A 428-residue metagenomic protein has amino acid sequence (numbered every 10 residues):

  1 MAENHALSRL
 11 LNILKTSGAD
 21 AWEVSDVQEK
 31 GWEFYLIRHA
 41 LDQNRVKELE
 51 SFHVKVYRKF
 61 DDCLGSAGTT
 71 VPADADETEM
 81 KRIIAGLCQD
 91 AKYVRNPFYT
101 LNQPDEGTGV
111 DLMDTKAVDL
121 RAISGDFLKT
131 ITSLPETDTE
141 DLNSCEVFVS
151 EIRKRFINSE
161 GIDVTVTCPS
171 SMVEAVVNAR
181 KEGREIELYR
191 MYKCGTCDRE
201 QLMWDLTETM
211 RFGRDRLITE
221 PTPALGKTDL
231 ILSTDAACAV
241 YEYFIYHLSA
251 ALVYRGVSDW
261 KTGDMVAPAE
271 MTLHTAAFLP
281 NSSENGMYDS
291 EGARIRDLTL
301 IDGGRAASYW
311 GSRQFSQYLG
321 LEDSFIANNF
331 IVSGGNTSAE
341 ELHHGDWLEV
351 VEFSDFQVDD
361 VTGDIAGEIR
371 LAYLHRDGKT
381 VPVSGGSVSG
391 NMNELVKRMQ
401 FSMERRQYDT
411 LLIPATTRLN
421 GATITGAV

Functional and structural regions predicted by a protein language model:
M1-S283, G303, L395, A415-V428: Active-site bordering "gate/hinge" segments that shape substrate access to catalytic or cofactor-binding pockets
T196, K261-V428: Dual-mode signal for accessory low-complexity, basic/Gly-rich regions
